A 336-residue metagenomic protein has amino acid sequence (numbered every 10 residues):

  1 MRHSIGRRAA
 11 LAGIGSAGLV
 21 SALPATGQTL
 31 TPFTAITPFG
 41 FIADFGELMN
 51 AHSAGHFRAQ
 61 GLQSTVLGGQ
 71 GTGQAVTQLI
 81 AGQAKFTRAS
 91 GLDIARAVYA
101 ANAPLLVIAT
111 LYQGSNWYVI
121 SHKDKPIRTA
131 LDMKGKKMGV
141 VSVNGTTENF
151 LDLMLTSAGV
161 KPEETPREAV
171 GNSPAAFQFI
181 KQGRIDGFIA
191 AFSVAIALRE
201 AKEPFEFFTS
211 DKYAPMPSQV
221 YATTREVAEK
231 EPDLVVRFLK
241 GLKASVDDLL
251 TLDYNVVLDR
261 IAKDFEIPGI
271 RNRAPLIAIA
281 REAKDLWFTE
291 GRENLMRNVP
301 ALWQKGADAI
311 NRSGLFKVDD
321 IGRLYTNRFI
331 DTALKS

Functional and structural regions predicted by a protein language model:
M1-A17: N-terminal secretory signal peptides and thylakoid transit peptides that target proteins across membranes
R7, T129-A130, I321: Structural motif detector for alpha-helix initiation sites
A22-P24: N-terminal signal peptide c-region/cleavage motif recognized by signal peptidases
G27-Q182, D186-F192, F208-D211, P215: Short, glycine-/small- and polar/acidic-enriched structural segments that line small-molecule recognition paths
M49, A95, D152, I196-R199 (+3 more regions): Predominant activation on well-ordered alpha-helical scaffold segments within soluble catalytic domains
A175-I267: Pocket-lining segment of extracytoplasmic ligand-binding domains
E231-L315: Secondary-structure end/capping motifs
L302-S336: Conserved C-terminal helix/tail region of periplasmic/extracytoplasmic solute-binding proteins
